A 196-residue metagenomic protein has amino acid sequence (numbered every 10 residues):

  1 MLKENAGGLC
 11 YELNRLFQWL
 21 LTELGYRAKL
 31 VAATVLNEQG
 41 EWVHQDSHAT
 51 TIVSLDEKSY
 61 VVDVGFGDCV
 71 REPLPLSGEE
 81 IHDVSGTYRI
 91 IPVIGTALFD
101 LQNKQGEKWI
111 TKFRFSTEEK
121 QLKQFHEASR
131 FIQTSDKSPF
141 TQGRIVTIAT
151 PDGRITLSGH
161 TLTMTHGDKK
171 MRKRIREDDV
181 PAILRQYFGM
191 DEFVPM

Functional and structural regions predicted by a protein language model:
M1-N5: Short, conserved helix/loop micro-motifs enriched in His/Cys and acidic residues
L13-L16, E127: Short acidic/polar alpha-helix capping motifs at helix-coil junctions
R15, W19-R89: Hydrophobic/aromatic-rich core segments of domains that either
E23-L24, T96-M196: N-terminal accessory/pre-domain segments preceding catalytic cores
Q39-S47, V84-I94, T134-S138, T150-T156: Short linear motifs in intrinsically disordered
